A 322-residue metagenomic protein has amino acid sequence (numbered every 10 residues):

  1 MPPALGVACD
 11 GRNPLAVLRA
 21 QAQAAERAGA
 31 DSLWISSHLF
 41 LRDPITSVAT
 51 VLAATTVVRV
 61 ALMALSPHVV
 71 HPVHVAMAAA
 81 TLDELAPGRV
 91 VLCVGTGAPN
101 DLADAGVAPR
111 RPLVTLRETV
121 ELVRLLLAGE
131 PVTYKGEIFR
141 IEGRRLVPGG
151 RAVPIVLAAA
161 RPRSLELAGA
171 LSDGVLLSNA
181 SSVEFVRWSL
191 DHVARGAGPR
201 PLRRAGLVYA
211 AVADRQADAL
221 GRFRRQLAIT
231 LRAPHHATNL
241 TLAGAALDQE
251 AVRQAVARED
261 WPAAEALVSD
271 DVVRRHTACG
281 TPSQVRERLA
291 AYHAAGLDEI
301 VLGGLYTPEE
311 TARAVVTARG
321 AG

Functional and structural regions predicted by a protein language model:
M1-G322: Active-site-adjacent structural elements that line small-molecule/cofactor binding pockets in enzymes
